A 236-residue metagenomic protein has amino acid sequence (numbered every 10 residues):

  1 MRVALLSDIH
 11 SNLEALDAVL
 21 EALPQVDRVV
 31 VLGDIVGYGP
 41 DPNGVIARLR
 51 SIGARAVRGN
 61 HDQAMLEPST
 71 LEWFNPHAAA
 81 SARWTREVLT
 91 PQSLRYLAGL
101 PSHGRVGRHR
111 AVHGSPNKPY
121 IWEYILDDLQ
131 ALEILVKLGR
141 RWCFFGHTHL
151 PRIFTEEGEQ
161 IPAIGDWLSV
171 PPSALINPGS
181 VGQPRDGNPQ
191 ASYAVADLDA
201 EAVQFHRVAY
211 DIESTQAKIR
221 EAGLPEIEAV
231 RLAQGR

Functional and structural regions predicted by a protein language model:
M1-A4, R105-A111, S169-A174: Beta-strand-turn-beta hairpins that frame and shape the catalytic cleft of phosphate-ester-processing enzymes
M1-A54, E72, K218-R220: N-terminal active-site segment of His-dependent metallophosphoesterases
L6-S7, V29-D34, R55-N60, V112 (+2 more regions): Active-site neighborhood of phospho(di)ester-bond hydrolases with catalytic His/Asp-centered motifs
H10-A15, G37-P40, H61-L66, P119 (+2 more regions): Active-site environment of divalent metal-dependent phosphoester hydrolases
A18-A22, G44-A47, T70-W73, I125-L126 (+2 more regions): Short, glycine/charged-enriched secondary-structure capping and boundary segments
V45, S51-V112, K118-G139: Active-site neighborhood of divalent metal-dependent phosphoester bond hydrolases
D128-W167, P171-I176: Anionic-ligand binding region
T155-R236: Acidic, His/Gly-rich catalytic cores of divalent-metal-dependent hydrolytic chemistry
